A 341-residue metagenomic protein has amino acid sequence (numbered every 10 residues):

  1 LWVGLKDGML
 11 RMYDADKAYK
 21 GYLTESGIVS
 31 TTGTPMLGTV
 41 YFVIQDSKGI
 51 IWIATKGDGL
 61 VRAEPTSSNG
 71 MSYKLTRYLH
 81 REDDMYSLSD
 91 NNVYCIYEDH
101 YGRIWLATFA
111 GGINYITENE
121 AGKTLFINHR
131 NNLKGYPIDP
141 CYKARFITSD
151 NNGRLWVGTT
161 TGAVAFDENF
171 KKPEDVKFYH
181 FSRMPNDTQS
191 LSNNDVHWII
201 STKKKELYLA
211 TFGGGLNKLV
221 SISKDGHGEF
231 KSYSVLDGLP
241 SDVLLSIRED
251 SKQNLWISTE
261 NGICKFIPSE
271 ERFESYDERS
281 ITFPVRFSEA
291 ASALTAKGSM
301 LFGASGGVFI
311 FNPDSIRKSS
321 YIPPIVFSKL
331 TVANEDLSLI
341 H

Functional and structural regions predicted by a protein language model:
L1-H341: Carboxylate-rich, polar loop motifs that coordinate divalent cations or form catalytic acidic clusters
